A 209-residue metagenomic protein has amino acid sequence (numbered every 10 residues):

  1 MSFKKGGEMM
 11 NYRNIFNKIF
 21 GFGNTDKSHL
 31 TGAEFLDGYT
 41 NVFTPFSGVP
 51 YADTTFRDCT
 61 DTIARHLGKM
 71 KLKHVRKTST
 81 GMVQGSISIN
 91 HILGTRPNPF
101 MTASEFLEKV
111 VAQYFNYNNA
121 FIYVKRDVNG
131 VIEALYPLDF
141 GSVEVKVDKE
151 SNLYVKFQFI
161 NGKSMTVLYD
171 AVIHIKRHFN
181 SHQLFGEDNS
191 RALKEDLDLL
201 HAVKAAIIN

Functional and structural regions predicted by a protein language model:
S2-N209: Structured, contiguous alpha/beta core segments that scaffold functional sites
